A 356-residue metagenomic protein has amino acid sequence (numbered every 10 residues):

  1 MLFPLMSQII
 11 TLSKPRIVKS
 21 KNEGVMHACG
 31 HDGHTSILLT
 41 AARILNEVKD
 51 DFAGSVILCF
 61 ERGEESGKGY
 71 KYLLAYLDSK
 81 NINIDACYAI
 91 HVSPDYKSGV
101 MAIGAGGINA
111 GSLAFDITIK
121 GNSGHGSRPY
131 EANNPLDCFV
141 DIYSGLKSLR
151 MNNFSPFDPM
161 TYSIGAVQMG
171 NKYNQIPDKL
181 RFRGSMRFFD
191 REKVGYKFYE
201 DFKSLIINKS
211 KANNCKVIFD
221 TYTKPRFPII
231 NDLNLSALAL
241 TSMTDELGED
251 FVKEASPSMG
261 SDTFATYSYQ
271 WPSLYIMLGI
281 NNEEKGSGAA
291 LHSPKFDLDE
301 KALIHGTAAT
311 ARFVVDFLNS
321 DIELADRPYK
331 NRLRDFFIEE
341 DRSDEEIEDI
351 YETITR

Functional and structural regions predicted by a protein language model:
M1-L2, S55-I57, I84-Y88, D250-F251 (+1 more regions): Structural motif
L2-L5, F115-I117, Y275-N281: Non-cysteine beta-strand/loop elements that form the S-adenosyl-L-methionine
M6-M26, D32-G33, L45-P177, D262 (+1 more regions): Histidine/acidic-residue-rich, glycine-tolerant segments that coordinate divalent metal ions
T35, G67-K68, I229, I304: Loop/helix-junction capping segments adjacent to catalytic residues or to phosphate/diphosphate-binding pockets
T35-A42: DPxDG-like acidic metal-binding loop motif
T40, K68-Y72, Y130, K197-E200 (+1 more regions): Generic recognition of short, well-ordered alpha-helical segments
V140-R356: Metal-dependent amide/peptide-bond hydrolase catalytic core, centered on the "pita-bread" metallohydrolase fold
